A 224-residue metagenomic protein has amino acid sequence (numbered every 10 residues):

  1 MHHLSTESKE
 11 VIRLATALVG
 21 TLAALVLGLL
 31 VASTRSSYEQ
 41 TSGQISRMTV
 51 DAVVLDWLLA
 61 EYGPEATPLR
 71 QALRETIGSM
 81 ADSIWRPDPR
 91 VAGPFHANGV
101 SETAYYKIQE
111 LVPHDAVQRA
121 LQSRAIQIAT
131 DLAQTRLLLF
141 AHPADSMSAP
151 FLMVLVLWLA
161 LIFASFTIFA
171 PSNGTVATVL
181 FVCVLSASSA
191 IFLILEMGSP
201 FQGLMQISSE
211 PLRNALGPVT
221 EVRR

Functional and structural regions predicted by a protein language model:
M1-L29, S33: N-terminal juxtamembrane/topogenic regions of multi-pass membrane proteins
H2-E10, R47, R124, I128-D131 (+1 more regions): Juxtamembrane loop-helix boundary motifs flanking transmembrane segments in multi-pass membrane proteins
V11, A141-R224: Alpha-helical transmembrane anchor segments
L25-S46, G198: Transmembrane signal-anchor/signal-peptide helices with a preference for the extracytoplasmic
T34, L58, F166-F169: Helix-loop junctions at the membrane interface of multi-pass solute transporters
Q40-T41, V53-A144: Structured inter-helical modules in multipass membrane proteins
I45-E61, S208-V222: Short extracytoplasmic/periplasmic juxtamembrane "stem" segments immediately C-terminal to an N-terminal membrane anchor
